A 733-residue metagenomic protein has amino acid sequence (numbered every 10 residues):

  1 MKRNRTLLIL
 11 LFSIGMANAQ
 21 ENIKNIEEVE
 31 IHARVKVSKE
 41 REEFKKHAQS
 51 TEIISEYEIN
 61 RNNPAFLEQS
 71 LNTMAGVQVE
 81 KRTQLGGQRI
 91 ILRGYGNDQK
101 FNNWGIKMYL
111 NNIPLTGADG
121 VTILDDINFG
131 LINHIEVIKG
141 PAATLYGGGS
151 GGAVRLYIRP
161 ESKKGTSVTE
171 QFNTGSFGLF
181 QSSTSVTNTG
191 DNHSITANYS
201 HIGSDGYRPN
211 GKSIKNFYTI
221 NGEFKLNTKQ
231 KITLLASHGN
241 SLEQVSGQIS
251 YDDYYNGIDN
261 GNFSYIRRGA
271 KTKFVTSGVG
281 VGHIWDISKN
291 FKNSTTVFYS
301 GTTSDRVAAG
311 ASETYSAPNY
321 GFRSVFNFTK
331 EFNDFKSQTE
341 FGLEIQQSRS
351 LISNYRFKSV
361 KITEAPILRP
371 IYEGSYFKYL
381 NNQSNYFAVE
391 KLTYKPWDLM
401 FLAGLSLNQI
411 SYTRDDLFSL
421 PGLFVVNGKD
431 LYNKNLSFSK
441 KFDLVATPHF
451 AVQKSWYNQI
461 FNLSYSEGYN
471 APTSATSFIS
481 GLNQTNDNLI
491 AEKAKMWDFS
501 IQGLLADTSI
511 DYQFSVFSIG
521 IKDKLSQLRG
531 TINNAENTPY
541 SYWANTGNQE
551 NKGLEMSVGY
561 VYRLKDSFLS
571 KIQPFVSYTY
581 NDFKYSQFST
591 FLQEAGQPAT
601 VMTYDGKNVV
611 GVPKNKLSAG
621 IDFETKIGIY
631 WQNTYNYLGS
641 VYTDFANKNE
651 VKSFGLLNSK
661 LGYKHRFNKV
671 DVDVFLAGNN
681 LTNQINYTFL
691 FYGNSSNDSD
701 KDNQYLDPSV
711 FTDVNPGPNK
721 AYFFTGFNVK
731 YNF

Functional and structural regions predicted by a protein language model:
A33, K522, P574, S640-Y642 (+1 more regions): C-terminal beta-signal and adjacent terminal beta-strands/loops of Gram-negative outer-membrane beta-barrel proteins
E68-I113: Extracytoplasmic beta-strand/coil segments of soluble accessory domains associated with Gram-negative outer-membrane
S70, R89-I91, I106-Y109, I123 (+3 more regions): N-terminal periplasmic accessory domains that precede and gate Gram-negative outer-membrane beta-barrel machines
I113-K139: Short acidic/polar hinge/loop motifs at secondary-structure boundaries that mediate gating or recognition
T174-G203, R208-S246, K271-G280, D286 (+7 more regions): Transmembrane beta-barrel wall of Gram-negative outer-membrane proteins
A236, F332-E340, E344-S348, F377-G520: Structural signature of Gram-negative outer-membrane beta-barrels, strongest in the C-terminal barrel of TonB-dependent
G282, D286, K292-F298, S304 (+5 more regions): Membrane-embedded beta-barrel scaffold of Gram-negative outer-membrane proteins
N333-D334, P396-D398, N408, S515-G520 (+2 more regions): Gram-negative outer-membrane beta-barrel transporters
